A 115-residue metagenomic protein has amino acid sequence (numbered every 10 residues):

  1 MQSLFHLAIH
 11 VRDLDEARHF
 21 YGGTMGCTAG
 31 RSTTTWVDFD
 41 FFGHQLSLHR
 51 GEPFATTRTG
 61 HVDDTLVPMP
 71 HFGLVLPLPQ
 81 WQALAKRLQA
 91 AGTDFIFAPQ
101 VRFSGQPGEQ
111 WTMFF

Functional and structural regions predicted by a protein language model:
M1-D15, H71-F72, L76: N-terminal beta-strand motif that seeds the catalytic metal site of vicinal oxygen chelate
M1-S3, T65-M69, Q106-P107: Short glycine-enriched loop/turn motifs at secondary-structure junctions
F5, M25, T33-T35, P70 (+1 more regions): Residue-level marker for the onset of beta-strands and adjacent loop->beta junctions in well-ordered domains
H10-P53: Core segments of cupin and vicinal oxygen chelate
E16-A17, P79-L84: Short, conserved charged micro-motifs
A29, V37-D38, H61-D64, S104-G105: Short secondary-structure boundary/capping segments
A55, G60-V75, P79: Helix-adjacent hinge/juxtasegments
A85-F115: Vicinal oxygen chelate
